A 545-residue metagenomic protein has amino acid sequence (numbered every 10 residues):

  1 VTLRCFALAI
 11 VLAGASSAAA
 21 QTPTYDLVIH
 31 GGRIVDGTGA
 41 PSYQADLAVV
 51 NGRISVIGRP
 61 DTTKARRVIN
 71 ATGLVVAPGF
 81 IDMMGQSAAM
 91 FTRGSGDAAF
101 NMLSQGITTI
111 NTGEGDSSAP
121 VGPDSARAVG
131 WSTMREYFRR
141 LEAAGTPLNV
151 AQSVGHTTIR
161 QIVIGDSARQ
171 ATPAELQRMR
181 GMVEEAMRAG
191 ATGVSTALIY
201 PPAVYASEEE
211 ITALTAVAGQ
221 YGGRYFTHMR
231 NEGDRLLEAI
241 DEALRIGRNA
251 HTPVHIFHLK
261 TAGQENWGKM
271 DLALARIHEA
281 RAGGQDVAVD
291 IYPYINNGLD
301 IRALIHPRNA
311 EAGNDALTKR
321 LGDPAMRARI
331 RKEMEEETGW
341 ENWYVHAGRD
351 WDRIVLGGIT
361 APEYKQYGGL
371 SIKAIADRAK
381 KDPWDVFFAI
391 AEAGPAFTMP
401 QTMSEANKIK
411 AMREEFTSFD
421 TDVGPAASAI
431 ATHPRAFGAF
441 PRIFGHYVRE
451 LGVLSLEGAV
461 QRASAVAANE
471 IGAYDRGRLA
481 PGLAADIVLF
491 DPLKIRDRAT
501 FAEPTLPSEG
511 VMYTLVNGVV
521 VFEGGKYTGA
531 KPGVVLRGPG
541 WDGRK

Functional and structural regions predicted by a protein language model:
R4-S17: Bacterial N-terminal signal peptides
T22-L27, I34-G79, G96: Histidine-rich, glycine-flanked metal-binding segment
G32, D323, K410-F416, T421-D422 (+2 more regions): C-terminal cap of metal-dependent C-N hydrolases
G32, L47, G52, G73 (+13 more regions): Divalent metal-coordination and catalytic microenvironments
I34-D46, T398-K408, L451-V460, A468-T505: Acidic, glycine-enriched loop/beta-strand segments at the rims of small-molecule binding/catalytic pockets
T63-R66, N70-E136: Metal-associated gating/positioning segment near the N- to mid-region
L141, T146-P147, Q152-P173, Q177-Y200 (+4 more regions): Active-site neighborhoods of metal-dependent hydrolases
E185-E242: Divalent metal-binding pocket/active-site signature
